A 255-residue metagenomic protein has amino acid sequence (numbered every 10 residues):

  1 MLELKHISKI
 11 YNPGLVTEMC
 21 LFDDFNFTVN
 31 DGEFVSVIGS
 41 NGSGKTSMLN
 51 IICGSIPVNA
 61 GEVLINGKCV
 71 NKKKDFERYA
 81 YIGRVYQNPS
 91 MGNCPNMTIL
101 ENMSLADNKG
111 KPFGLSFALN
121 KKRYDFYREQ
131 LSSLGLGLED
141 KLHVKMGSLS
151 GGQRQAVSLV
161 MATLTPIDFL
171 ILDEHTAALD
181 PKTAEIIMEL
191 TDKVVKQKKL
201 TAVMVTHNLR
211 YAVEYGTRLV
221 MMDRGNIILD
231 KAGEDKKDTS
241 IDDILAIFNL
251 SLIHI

Functional and structural regions predicted by a protein language model:
M1, I10-D24, K74: A short, flexible loop at the N-terminus of ABC-type nucleotide-binding domains that lies
I38-S40: The feature captures the beta-strand-to-loop junction immediately N-terminal to the Walker
C53: Helix-to-loop junction immediately C-terminal to a conserved catalytic motif
G61-C69, K231: Conserved ABC transporter NBD signature motif
C69-G83, N88-M91, F113-S116, N120 (+1 more regions): ABC ATPase NBD coupling module
T206-H207: H-loop/switch region of ABC-family ATPase nucleotide-binding domains
N226-N249: Conserved beta-strand-loop-alpha-helix hinge in the C-terminal portion of ABC ATPase nucleotide-binding domains
I253-I255: Conserved small/polar residues in nucleotide/adenosyl-binding loops
